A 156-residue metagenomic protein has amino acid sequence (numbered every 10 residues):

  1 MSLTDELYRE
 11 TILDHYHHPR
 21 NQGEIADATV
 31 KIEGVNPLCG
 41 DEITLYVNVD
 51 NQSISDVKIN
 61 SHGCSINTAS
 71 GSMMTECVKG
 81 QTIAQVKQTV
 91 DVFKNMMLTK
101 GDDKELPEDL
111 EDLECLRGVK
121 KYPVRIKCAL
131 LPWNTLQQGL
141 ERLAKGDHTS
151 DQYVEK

Functional and structural regions predicted by a protein language model:
M1-A26, Q81-K156: C-terminal binding/interaction regions
Q22-S61: Structured beta-strand/loop patches that form or line metal/cofactor-binding pockets in enzymes
C39, I66, K121-V124: Secondary-structure capping and boundary motifs in well-ordered enzyme cores
I43, A69-S72, K127: Active-site phosphate/pyrophosphate-handling residues
S61-T68: Short, thiol/selenol-centered motifs that function as redox-active sites or metal-ligating centers
T68-A69, Q88: Alpha-helical macromolecular-interaction surfaces
S70-T82: Alpha-helical support elements that line or immediately flank enzyme active sites and cofactor-binding pockets
